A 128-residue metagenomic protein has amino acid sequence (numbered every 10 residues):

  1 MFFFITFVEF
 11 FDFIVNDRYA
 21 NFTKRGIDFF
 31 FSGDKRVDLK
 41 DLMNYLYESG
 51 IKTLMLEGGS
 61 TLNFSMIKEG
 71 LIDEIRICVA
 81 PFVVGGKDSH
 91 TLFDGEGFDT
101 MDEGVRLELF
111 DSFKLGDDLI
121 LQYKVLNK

Functional and structural regions predicted by a protein language model:
M1-K128: Enzymes that bind and transform nitrogen-containing heteroaromatic metabolites
